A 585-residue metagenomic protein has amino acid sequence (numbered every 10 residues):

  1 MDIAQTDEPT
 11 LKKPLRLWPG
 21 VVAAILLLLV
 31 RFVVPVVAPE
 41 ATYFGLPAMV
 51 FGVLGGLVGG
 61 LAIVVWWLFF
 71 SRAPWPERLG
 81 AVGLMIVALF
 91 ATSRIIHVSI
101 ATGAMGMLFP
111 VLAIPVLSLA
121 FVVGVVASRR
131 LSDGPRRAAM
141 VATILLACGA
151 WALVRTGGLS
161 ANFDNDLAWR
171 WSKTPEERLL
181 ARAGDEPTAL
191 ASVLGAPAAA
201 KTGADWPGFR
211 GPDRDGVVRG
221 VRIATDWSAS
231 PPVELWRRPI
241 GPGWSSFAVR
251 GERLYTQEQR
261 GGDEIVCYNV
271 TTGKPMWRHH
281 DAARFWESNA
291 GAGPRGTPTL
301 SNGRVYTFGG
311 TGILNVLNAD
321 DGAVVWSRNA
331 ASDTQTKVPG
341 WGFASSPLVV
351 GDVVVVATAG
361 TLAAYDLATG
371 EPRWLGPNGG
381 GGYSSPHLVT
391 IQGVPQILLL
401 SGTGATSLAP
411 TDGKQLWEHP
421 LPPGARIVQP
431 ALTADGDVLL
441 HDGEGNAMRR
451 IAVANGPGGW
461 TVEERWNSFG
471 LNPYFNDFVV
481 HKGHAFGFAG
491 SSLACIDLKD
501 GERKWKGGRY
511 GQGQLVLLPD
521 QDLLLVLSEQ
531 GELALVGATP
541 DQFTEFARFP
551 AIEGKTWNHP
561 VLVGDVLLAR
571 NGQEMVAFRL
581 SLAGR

Functional and structural regions predicted by a protein language model:
D7-A23: N-terminal membrane topogenic signal
L29-L131: Membrane-embedded alpha-helical segments of integral membrane proteins
S132-L159: Internal/C-terminal transmembrane anchor helices
R170-P239, E264-V266, T272-E287, A323-T336 (+6 more regions): Aromatic (tryptophan-biased) beta-strands that constitute blades/sheets of beta-rich domains
A229-P231, L235-A248, R278-T299, S327-V349 (+8 more regions): Extracytoplasmic beta-rich repeat domains
G251-E252, N302-G303, G351-D352, V394-P395 (+4 more regions): Short coil/turn segments that connect the beta-strands within blades of beta-propeller domains
N446, G531, G554-R585: Blade-level signature of beta-propeller repeat domains, shared across WD40, Kelch, NHL, RCC1 and BNR/Asp-box propellers
N446-M448, S468-A538: Loop/turn-rich, solvent-exposed surfaces of beta-rich toroidal or solenoidal domains
